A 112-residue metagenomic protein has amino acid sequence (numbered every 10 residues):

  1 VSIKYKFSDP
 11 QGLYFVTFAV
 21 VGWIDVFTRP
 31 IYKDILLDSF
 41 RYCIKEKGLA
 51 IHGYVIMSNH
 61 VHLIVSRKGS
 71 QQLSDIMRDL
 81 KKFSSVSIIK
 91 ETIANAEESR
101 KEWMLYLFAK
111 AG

Functional and structural regions predicted by a protein language model:
V1-G112: Short catalytic/metal-binding and nucleic-acid-binding patches
